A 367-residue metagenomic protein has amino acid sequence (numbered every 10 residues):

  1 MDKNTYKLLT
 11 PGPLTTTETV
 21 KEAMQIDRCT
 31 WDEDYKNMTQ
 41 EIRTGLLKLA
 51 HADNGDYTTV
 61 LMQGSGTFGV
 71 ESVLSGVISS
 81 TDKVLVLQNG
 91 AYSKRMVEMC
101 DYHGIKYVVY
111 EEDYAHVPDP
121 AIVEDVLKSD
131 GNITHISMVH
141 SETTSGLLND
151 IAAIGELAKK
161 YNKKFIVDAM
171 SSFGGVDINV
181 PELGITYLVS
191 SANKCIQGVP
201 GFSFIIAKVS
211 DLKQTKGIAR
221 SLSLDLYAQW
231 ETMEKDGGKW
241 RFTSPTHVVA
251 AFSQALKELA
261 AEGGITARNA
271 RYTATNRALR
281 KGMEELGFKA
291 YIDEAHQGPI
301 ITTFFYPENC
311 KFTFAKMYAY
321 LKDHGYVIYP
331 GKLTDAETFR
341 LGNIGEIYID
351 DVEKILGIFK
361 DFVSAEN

Functional and structural regions predicted by a protein language model:
M1-E33: N-terminal "arm"/small-domain region of PLP-dependent enzymes with the aminotransferase-like
T15, N193-R280: Active-site C-terminal subdomain of aminotransferase-like
A23-S72, A91, R95-D101: Conserved N-terminal alpha-helix of the aminotransferase class I/II PLP-enzyme fold
I78-K94: Conserved PLP-anchoring active-site segment centered on the Schiff-base-forming lysine
V117-G174, Y187: Active-site phosphate-binding strand-loop segment of PLP-dependent enzymes
P181-N193, S203: Conserved active-site segment immediately N-terminal to the catalytic lysine that forms the internal aldimine
K289-Y320: Conserved PLP-binding catalytic core of the aspartate aminotransferase-like
E337-N367: PLP-dependent enzyme catalytic core of the Aspartate aminotransferase-like
